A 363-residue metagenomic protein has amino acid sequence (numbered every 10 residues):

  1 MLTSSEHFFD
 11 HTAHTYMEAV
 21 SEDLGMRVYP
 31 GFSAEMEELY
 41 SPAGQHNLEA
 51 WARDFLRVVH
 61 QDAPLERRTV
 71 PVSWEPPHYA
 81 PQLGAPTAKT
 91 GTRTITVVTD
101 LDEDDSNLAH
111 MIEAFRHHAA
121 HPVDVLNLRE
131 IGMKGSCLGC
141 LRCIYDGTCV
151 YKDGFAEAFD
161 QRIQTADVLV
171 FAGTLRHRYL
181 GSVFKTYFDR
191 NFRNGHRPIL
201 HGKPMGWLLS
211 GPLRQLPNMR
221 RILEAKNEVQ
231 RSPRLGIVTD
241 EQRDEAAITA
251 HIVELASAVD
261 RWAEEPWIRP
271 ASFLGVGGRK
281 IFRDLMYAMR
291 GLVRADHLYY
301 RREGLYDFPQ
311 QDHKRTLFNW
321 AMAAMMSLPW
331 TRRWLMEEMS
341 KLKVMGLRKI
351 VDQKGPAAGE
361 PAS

Functional and structural regions predicted by a protein language model:
M1-R27, V150-Q230: Helix-loop-strand module that forms the ligand-binding subsite of alpha/beta enzymes
L2-T3, V97-D100, L126, L208: Short hydrophobic segments within beta-strands
D10, D102-H110, L216: Glycine- and acidic-residue-enriched helix-capping/strand-helix junction motifs
M17, N107-F115, A119, L223: Hydrophobic residues within alpha-helices that form the first helical element adjacent to the glycine-rich loop
A19, N47-L48, C140-Y145: Short, hinge-like loop/turn segments at secondary-structure boundaries
E22, R27-S106, E113-R116, P233-S363: Glycine-rich phosphate/pyrophosphate-binding loop and the adjoining helix
P122-I131: A short beta-strand-loop structural module common to alpha/beta enzyme folds
I131-A158: Cysteine-cluster motifs in flexible loop/terminal segments that predominantly coordinate metals
